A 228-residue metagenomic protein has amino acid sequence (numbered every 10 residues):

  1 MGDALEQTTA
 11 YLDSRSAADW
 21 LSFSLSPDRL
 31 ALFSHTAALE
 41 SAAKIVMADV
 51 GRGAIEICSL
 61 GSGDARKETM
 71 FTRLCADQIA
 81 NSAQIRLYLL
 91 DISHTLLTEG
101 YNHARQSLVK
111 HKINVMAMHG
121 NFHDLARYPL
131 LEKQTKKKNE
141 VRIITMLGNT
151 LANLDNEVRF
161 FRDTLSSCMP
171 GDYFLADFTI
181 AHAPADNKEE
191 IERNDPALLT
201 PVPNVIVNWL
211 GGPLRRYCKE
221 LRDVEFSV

Functional and structural regions predicted by a protein language model:
M1-S59, A65-M118, D124-A126, L130-N139: Rossmann-like AdoMet
R66-E68, L96, A152-L154, H182-D186: Short catalytic/ligand-binding loop motif for oxyanion handling, primarily in non-cytosolic enzymes, centered on
A80-A83, V109-V115, S166-Y173, C218-D223: Structural alpha-beta junctions
D124, L151-A152: Active-site micro-motifs of SAM-dependent methyltransferase domains
T145-M146: A conserved beta-strand element that flanks and buttresses the S-adenosyl-L-methionine
A152-S166: A short, conserved alpha-helix within the catalytic core of class I
C168-P184: Conserved beta-strand signature within the Rossmann-like core of class I S-adenosyl-L-methionine
A181-V228: SAM-dependent methyltransferase
